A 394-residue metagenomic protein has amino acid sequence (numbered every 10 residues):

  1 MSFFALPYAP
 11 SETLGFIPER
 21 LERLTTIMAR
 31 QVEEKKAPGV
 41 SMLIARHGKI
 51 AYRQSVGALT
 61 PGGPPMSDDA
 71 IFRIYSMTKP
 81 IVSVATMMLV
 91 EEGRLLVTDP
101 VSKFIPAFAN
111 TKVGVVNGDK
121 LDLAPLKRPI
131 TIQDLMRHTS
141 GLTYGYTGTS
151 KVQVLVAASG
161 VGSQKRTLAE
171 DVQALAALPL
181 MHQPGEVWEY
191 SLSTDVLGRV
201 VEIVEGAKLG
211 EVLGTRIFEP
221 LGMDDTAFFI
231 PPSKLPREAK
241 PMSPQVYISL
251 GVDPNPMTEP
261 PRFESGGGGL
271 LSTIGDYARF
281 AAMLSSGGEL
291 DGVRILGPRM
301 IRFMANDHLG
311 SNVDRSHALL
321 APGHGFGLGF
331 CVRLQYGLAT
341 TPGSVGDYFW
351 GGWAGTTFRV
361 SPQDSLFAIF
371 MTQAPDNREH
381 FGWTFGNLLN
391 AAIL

Functional and structural regions predicted by a protein language model:
F3, A9-I74, R94-L96, N110-N117 (+3 more regions): Short, conserved catalytic-motif segment at the N-terminal edge
F3-F4, P100-P342: Short, surface-exposed loop or secondary-structure junction motifs that flank catalytic or metal-binding residues
I17, K79, T273: Short, conserved phosphate/pyrophosphate- and ester-handling motifs at nucleotide-, phospho-/glycolipid
E22, M28-A29, M42, G48 (+5 more regions): Active-site SXXK
K36, P65, L123-P129, G323 (+1 more regions): Extracellular/periplasmic catalytic domains that process cell-envelope and extracellular macromolecules
G57-P61, K103, A374-N377: A short acidic/small-residue loop/turn micro-motif
T357-A374: Short, well-ordered beta-strand elements
A374-L394: Generic C-terminus detector
